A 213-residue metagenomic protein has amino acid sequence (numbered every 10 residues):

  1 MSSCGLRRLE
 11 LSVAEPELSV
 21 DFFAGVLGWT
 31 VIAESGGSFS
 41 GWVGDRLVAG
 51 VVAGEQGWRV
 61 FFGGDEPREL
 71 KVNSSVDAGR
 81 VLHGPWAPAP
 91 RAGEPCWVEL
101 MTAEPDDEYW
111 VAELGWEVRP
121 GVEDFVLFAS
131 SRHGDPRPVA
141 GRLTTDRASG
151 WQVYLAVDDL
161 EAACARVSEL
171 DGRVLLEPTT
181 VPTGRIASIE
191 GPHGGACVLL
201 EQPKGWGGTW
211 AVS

Functional and structural regions predicted by a protein language model:
M1-S3, R7-V48, L100-D135, A162: Core segments of cupin and vicinal oxygen chelate
G5-E15, S38-L47, V52-S75, E94-A103 (+2 more regions): Vicinal oxygen chelate
G37, A53-G54, T180, Q202: Residue-level structural signal for beta-strand termini and adjacent loop
G64-L100, R119-D135, G141-T144, L170-S213: Vicinal oxygen chelate
